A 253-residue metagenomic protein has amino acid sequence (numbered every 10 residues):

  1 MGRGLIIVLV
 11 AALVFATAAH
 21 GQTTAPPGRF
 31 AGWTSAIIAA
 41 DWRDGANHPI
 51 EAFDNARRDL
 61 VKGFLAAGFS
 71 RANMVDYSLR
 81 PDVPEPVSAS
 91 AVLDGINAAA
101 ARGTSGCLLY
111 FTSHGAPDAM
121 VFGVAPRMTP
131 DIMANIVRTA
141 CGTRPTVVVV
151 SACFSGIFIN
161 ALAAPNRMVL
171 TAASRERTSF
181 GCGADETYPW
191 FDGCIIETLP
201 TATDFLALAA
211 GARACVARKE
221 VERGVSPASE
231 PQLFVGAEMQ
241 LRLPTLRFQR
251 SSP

Functional and structural regions predicted by a protein language model:
M1-G4: Positively charged n-region of N-terminal signal peptides that target proteins for export
I6-A16: Bacterial N-terminal signal peptides
A19-S105, G181-P189, G236, Q240-P253: Boundary/activation segment at the start of structured domains
T34-A39, N73-S78, C107-F111, T146-S151 (+1 more regions): Structural recognition of the beta-strand scaffold that forms the well-ordered cores of secreted hydrolase catalytic
D41-G45, R71, R80-P84, S113-A119 (+4 more regions): Solvent-exposed loop/turn segments at secondary-structure junctions within structured extracellular/periplasmic domains
P49, F53-L60, S88-G95, T129-I136 (+6 more regions): Stable alpha-helical elements in mature extracytoplasmic
R102-T104, T112-G142: A short, glycine/acidic-enriched catalytic loop
V147-V235: Active-site-proximal C-terminal subdomain of hydrolase catalytic domains
